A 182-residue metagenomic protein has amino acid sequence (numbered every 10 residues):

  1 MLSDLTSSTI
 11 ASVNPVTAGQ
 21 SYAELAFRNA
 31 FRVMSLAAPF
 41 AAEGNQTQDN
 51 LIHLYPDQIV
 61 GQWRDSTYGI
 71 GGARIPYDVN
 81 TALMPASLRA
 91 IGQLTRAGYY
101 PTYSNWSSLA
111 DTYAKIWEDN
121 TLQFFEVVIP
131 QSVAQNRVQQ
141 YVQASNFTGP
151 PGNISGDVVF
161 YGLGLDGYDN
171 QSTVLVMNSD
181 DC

Functional and structural regions predicted by a protein language model:
M1-C182: Acidic, mature catalytic/reactive cores of soluble proteins
